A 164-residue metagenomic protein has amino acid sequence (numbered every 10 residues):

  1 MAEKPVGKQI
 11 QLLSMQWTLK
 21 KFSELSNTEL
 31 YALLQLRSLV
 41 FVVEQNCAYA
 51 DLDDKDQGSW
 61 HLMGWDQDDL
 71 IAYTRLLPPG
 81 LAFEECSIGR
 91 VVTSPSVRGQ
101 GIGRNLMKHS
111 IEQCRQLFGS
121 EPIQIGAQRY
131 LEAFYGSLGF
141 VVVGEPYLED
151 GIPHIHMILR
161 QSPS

Functional and structural regions predicted by a protein language model:
E3-H61, W65-L70: Short amphipathic alpha-helix that is part of the acyltransferase structural core
D56-G58, A82, E149-P153: Short acidic/glycine-enriched loop/turn segments that link adjacent beta-strands
M63, D69-P79, E85-S87, V92: Conserved beta-strand in the GNAT
T93, G99-E112: Conserved acetyl-CoA-binding loop-helix of GNAT-fold acetyltransferases
C114-A127: Conserved GNAT acetyl-CoA-binding A-motif
Q124-G126, G136, V141-H156: Conserved catalytic-core motifs of GNAT/GCN5-like acyltransferases
R160-S164: Generic C-terminal helix-cap and adjacent flexible tail
